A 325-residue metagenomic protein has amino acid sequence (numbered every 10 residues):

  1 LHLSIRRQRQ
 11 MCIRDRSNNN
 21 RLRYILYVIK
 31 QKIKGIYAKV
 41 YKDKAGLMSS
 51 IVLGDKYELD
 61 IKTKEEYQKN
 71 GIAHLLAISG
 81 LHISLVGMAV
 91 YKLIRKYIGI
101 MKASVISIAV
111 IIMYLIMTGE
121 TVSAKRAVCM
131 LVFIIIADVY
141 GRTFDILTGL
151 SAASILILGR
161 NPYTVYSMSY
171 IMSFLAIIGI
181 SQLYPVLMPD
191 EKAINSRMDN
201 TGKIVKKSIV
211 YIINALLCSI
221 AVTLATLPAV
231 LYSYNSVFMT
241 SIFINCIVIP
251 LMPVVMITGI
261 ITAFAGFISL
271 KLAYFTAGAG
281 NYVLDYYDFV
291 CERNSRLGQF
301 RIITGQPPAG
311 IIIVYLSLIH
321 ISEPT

Functional and structural regions predicted by a protein language model:
H2, E65, V237: Short, flexible, glycine/charge-rich loop motifs used to bind or transfer phosphoryl groups or to couple energy/partner
H2-I13, I319-T325: Single conserved hydrophobic/aromatic residue that forms the stacking wall/gate of nucleotide- or nucleobase-binding
L3, K56-K62, K203-K206: Short, motif-level signal for alpha-helix interfacial/capping segments enriched in acidic residues and aromatics/proline
R6, V86-G87, A152, M168: Hydrophobic core positions of alpha-helical segments in small-molecule transporters and transporter systems
R6-Q8, K69-I72, A152, I180: ATP/adenylate-binding site constellation spanning eukaryotic-like Ser/Thr protein kinases, ABC-transporter
Q10, R14-M130, I135, Y163 (+2 more regions): Aromatic-rich juxtamembrane segments at the membrane interface
E120-Y315: Internal transmembrane alpha-helical bundles of multi-pass membrane proteins
